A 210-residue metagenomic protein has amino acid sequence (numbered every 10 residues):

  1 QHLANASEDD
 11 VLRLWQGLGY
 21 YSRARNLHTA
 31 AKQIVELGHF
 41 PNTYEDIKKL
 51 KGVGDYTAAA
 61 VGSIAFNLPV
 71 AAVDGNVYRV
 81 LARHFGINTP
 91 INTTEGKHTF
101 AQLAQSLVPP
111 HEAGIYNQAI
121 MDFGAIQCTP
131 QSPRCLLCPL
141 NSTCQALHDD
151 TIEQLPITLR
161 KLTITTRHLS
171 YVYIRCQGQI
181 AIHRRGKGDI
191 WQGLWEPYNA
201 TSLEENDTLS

Functional and structural regions predicted by a protein language model:
Q1-L136, L140-E153: Catalytic cores of DNA base-excision repair glycosylases
A125-S210: Intrinsically disordered, low-complexity, charged terminal extensions of DNA damage-control enzymes
